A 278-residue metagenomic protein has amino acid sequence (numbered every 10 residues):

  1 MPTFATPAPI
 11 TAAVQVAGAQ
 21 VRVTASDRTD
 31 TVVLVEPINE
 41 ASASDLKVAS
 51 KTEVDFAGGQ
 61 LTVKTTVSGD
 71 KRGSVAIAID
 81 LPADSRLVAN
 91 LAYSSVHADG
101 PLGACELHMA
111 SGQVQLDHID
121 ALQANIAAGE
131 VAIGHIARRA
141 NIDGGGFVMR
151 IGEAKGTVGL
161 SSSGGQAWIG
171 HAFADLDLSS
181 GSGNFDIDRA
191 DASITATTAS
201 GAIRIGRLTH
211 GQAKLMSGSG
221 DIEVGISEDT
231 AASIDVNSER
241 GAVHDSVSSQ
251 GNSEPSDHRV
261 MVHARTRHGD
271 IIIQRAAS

Functional and structural regions predicted by a protein language model:
M1-S278: Intrinsically disordered, low-complexity terminal regions
